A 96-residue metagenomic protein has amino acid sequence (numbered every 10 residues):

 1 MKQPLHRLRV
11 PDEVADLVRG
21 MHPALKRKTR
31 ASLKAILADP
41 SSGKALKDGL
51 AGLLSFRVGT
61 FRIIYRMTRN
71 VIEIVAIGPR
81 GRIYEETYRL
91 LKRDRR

Functional and structural regions predicted by a protein language model:
M1-S32: Arg/Lys-rich, positively charged N-terminal/basic patches that mediate binding to nucleic acids
K2-R7, F61, R66-R96: Enriched for short, Lys/Arg-rich terminal
D12, L50, L54-T60, T87: Solvent-exposed, flexible loop/coil residues
D16, A24, S41, A51 (+1 more regions): Short alpha-helical
A31-R57: A short, surface-exposed loop/turn module that caps and links secondary-structure elements
